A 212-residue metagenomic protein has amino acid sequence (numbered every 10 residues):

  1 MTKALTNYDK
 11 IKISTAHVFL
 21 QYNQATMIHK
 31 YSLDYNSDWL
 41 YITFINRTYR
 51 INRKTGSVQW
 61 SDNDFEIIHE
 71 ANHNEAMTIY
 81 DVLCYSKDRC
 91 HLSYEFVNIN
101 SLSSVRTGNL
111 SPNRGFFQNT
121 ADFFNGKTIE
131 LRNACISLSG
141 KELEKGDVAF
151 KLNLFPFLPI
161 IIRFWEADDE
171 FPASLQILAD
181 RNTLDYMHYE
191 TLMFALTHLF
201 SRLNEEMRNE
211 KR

Functional and structural regions predicted by a protein language model:
M1-L40, E75, V82-L138: Short Lys/Arg-enriched alpha/beta "domain-start" segment
D9, D34, D38, D62-D64 (+7 more regions): Acidic-enriched, low-complexity/disordered segments with a strong bias for Aspartate over Glutamate
M27-K54, K141-E166: Amphipathic, interaction-prone secondary-structure segments
R47-H73, W165-E190: Intrinsically disordered, low-complexity regulatory segments enriched in Ser/Thr/Pro and charged residues
Y49, R106-F117, K145-G146, L184-H188 (+1 more regions): Domain-length accessory/inserted modules outside core catalytic folds
I68-Y94, L178-R212: Ampiphathic alpha-helical segments that act as solvent-exposed interaction surfaces
H69, A121, V148, L152: Short, charged/polar micro-motifs that form catalytic or ligand-binding hotspots
G126-D185: Conserved binding-pocket/active-site segment within a compact domain
